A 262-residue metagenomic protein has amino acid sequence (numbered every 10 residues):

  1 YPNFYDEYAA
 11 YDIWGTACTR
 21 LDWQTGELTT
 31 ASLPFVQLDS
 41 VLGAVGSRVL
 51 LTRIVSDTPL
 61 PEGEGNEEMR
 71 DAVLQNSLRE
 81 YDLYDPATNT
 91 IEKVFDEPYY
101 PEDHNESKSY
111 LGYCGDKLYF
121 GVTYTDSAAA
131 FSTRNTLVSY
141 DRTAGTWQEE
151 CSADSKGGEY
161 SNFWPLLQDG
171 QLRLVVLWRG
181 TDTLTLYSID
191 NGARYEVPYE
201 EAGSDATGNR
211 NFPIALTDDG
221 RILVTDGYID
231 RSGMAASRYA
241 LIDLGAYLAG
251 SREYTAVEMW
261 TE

Functional and structural regions predicted by a protein language model:
Y1-D12, L42-E64, E68-L74, G112 (+4 more regions): Short beta-strand elements that form the blades of beta-propeller/WD-repeat-like and other beta-sheet-rich scaffold
N3-F4, P34-G46, Y99-G115, S155-D169 (+2 more regions): Repeated scaffold domains used in trafficking and secretory/extracellular systems, primarily beta-propellers
E7, Y11-T16, L28, L38 (+12 more regions): Generic structural motif
Y8-F35, E62-Y99, A130-S155, G180-S204 (+1 more regions): Surface-exposed loop/turn elements that mediate protein-protein interactions on large endomembrane-trafficking
